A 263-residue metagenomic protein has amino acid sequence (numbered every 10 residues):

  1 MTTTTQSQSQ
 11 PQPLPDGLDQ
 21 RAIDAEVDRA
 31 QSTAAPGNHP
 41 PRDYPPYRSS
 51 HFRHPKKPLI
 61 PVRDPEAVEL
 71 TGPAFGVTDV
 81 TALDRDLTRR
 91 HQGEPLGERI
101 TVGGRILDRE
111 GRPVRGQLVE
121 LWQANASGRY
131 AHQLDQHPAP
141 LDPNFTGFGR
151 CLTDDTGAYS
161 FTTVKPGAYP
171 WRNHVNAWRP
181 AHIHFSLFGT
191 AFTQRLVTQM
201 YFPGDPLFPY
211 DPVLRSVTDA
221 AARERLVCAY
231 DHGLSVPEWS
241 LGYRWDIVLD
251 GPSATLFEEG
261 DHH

Functional and structural regions predicted by a protein language model:
T2-S7, P11-H263: Beta-strand-dominated extracellular/periplasmic modules and repeats in secreted or surface-exposed proteins
